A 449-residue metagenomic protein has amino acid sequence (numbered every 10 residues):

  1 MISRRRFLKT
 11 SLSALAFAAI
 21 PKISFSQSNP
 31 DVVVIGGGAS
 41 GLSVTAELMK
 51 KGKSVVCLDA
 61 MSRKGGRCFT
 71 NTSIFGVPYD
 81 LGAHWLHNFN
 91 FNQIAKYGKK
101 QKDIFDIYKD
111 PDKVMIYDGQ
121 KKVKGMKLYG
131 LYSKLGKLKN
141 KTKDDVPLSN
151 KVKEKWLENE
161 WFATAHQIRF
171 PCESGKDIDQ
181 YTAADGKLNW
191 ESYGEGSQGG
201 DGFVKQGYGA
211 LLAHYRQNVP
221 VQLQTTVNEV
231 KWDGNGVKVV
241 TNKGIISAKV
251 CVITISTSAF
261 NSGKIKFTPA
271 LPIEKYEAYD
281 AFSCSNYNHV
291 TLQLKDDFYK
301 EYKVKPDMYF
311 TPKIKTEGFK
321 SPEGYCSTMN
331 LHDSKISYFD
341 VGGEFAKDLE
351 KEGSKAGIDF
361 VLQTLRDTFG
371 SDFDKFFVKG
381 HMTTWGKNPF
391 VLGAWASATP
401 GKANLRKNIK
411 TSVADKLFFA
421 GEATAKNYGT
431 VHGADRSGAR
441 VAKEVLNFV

Functional and structural regions predicted by a protein language model:
S3-V449: FAD-dinucleotide binding site
